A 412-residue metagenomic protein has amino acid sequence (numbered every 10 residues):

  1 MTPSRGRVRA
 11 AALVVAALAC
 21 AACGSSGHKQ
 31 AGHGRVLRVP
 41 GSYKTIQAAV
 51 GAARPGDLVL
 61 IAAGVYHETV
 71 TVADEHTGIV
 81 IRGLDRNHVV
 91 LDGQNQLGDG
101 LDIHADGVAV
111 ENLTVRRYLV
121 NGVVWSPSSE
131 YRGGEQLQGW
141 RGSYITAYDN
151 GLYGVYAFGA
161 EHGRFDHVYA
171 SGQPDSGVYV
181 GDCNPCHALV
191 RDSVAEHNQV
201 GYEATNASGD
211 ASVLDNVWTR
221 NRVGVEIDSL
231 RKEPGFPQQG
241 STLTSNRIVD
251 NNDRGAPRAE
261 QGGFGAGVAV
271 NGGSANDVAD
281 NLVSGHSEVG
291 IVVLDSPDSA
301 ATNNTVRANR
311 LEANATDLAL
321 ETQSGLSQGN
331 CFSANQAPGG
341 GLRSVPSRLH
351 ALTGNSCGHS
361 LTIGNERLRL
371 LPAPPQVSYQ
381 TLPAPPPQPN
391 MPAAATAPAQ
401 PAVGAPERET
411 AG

Functional and structural regions predicted by a protein language model:
M1-A12: Bacterial N-terminal signal peptides that target proteins for export
A19-A22: C-terminal motif of bacterial Sec signal peptides marking the signal peptidase cleavage site
G24-S26: Bacterial signal peptide processing site
H33-G34, R38-K44, L58-A63, H76-G122: Right-handed parallel beta-helix/beta-spiral solenoid domain characteristic of secreted/periplasmic
D57-L60, E312-N314, A319-G412: Acidic, glycine- and Ser/Thr-rich low-complexity intrinsically disordered tracts in extracellular/secreted proteins
Y66-T71, G93-I103, L119-W125, G151-F158 (+9 more regions): Short glycine/acidic-rich loop motifs that flank beta-strands on beta-rich extracellular proteins
L84-N87, G107-R117, G134-G151, E161-S176 (+6 more regions): Right-handed parallel beta-helix
S245, E260-G263, A269-S356: Extracellular beta-rich repeat passengers
